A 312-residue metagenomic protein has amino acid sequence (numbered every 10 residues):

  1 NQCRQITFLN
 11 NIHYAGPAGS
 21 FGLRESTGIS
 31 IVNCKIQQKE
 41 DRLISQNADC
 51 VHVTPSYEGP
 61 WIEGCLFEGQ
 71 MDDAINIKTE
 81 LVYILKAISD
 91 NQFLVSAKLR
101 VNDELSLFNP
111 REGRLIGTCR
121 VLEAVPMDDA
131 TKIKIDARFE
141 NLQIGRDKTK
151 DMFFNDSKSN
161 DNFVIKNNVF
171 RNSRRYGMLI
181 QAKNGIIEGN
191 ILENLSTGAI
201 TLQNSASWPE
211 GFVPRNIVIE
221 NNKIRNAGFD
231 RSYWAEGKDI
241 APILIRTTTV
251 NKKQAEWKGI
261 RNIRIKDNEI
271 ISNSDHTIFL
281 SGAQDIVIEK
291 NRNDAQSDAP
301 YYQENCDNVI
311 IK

Functional and structural regions predicted by a protein language model:
N1-V51, D72, N162, V169-A199 (+1 more regions): Right-handed parallel beta-helix
C3-T7, E25-S30, Y57-W61, D161-V164 (+5 more regions): Short "repeat-start/strand-capping" segments in structured domains, especially the N-termini of parallel beta-helix
G16-L23, K39-D49, M71-I77, R174-Q181 (+6 more regions): Short glycine/acidic-rich loop motifs that flank beta-strands on beta-rich extracellular proteins
L23-E68, D73, S207-N216, E220 (+1 more regions): Extended hydrophobic/aromatic segments used for targeting, binding, or gating
S96-A130: Ser/Thr/Gly-rich low-complexity blocks that favor extended beta-strand/coil architectures
G117-V164, R171: Small/polar beta-strand repeat architecture
D285-K312: Leucine-rich solenoid repeat scaffolds
